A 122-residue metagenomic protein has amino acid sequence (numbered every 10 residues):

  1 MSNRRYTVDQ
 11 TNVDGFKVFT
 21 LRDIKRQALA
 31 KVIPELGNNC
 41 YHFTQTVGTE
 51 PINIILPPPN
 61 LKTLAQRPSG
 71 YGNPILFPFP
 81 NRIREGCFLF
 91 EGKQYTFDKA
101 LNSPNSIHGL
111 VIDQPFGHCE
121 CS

Functional and structural regions predicted by a protein language model:
S2-S122: Surface-exposed acidic/polar loop and edge beta-strand patches at domain peripheries
